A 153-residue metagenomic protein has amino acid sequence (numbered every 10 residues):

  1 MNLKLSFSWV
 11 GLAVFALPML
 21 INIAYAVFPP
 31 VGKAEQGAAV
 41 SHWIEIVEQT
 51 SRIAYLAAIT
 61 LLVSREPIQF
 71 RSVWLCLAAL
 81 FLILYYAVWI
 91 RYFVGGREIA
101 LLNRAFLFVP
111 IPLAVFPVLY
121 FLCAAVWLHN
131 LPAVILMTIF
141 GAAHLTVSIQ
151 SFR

Functional and structural regions predicted by a protein language model:
M1-L12, T60-L75, C123-V134: Helix-coil boundary and interhelical linker segments in multi-pass alpha-helical membrane proteins
K4-F7, A13, L17-A54, R65-P67: Interfacial loop at the N-terminal end of multi-pass membrane proteins
F15, W74-L82, A133-A143: Hydrophobic core segments of alpha-helical transmembrane domains in multi-pass membrane proteins
S41-E48, I99-P110: Short, amphipathic, aromatic/basic-enriched membrane-interface segments that mark the entry/exit of transmembrane
Q49-L62, A78-L82, L113-L119: Core segments of transmembrane alpha-helices that mediate helix-helix packing or line hydrophobic substrate/ligand
A78-E98: C-terminal halves and exits of single transmembrane alpha-helices
R97-N103, V118-I135: Membrane-helix boundary connector in multi-pass membrane proteins
A124-R153: Terminal transmembrane helical module of multi-pass membrane proteins
